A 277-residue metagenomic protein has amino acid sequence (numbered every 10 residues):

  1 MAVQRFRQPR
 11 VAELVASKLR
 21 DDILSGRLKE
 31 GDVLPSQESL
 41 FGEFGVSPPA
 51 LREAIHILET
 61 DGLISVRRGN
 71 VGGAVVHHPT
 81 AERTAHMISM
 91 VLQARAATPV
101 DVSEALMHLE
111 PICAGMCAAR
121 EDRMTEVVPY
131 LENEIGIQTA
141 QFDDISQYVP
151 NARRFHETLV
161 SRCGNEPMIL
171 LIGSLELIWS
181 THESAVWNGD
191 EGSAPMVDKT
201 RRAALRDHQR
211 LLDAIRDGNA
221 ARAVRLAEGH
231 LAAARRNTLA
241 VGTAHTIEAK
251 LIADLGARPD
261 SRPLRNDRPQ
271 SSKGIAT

Functional and structural regions predicted by a protein language model:
M1-H108, I112-G115, A119, T246-E248 (+1 more regions): Short linear motifs at protein or domain termini
R10, S146, R201-A203: Short helix-capping and inter-helix turn/linker motifs at the boundaries of alpha-helical repeat units
D21, S25, S39, A140 (+2 more regions): Surface-exposed charged/polar residues within alpha-helices that form helix-capping/stabilizing sites and interaction
R27, D32-S39, A94-T98, E121-V128 (+6 more regions): Hydrophobic/basic alpha-helical segments enriched in Actinobacteria
E59, A97, R154-F155, R206: Short, conserved clusters of charged catalytic residues that mark active-site and nucleotide-handling motifs
V102, L106-G189, D207-R210, R222-R236: Conserved amphipathic alpha-helical segments that form helical-bundle/coiled-coil interaction surfaces
I178-T277: C-terminal all-alpha effector/ligand-binding and dimerization domain of prokaryotic HTH-type transcriptional repressors
